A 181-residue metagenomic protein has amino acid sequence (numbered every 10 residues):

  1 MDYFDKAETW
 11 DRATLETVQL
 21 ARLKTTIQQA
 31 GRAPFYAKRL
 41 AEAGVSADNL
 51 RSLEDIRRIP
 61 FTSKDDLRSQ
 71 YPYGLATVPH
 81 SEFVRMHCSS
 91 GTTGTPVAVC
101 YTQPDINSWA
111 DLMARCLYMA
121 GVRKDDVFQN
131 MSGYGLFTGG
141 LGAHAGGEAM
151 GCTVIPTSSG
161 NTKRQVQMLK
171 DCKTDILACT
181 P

Functional and structural regions predicted by a protein language model:
M1-C88, T93-D111, Y118-M119: Nucleotide 5′-phosphate-binding alpha/beta core
Q103-C116, V127-P181: AMP-binding/adenylate-forming
V122-D126: Short helix-loop-beta connector
